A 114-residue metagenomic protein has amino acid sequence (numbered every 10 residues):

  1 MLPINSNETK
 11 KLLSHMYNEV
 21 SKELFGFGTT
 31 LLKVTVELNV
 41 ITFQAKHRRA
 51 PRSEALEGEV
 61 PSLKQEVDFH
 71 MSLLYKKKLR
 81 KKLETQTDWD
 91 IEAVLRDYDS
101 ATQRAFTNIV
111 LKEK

Functional and structural regions predicted by a protein language model:
M1-K114: Interaction-mediating elements
